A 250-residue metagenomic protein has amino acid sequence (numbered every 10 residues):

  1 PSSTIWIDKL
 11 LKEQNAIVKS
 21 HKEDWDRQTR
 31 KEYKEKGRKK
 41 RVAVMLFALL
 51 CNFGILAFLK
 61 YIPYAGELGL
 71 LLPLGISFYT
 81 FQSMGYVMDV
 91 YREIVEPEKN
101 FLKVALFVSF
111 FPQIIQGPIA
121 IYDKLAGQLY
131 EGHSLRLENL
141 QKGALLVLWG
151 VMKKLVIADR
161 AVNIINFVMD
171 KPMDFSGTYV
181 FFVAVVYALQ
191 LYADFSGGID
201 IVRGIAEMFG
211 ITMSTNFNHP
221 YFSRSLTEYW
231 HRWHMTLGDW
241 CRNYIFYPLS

Functional and structural regions predicted by a protein language model:
P1-S250: Membrane-embedded transmembrane alpha-helical bundles that form the catalytic cores of multi-pass lipid-modifying
